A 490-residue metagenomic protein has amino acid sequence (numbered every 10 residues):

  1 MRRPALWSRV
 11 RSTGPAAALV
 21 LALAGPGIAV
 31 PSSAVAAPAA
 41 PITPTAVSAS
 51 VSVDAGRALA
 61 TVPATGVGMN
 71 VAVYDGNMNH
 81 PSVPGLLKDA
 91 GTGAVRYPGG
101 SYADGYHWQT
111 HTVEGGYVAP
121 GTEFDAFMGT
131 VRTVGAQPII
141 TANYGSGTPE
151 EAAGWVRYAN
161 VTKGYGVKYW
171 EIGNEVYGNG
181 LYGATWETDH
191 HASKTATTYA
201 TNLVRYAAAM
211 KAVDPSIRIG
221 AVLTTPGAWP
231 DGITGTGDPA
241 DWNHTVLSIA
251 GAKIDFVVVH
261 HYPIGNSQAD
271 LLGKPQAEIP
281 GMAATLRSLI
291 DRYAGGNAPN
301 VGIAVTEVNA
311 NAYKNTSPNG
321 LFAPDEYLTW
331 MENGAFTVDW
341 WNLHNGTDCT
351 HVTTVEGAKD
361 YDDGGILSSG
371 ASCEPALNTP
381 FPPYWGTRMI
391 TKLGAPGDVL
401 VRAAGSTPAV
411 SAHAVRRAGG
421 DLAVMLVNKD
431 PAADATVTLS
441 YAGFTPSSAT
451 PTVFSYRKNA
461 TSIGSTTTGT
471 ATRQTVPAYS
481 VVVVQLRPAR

Functional and structural regions predicted by a protein language model:
R2-P38: Secretory targeting and sorting signals
I42-D255: N-terminal catalytic cores of secreted or lumenal carbohydrate-active enzymes
D75-M78, Y102-Y106, G147-T148, Y177-N179 (+6 more regions): Flexible loop/turn segments at secondary-structure boundaries
W155, T195-Y327, E332-N333: Noncatalytic carbohydrate-binding groove/subsite architecture in carbohydrate-active enzymes
V305, A310-R388, K392, D398-S411: Aromatic/acidic polysaccharide-binding cleft in carbohydrate-active enzymes
S406-T445: Carbohydrate-binding surface patches
A442-T461: Solvent-exposed beta-hairpin/edge-strand motifs
T467-R490: C-terminal beta-strand-rich structural cap/linker in extracellular carbohydrate-active enzymes
